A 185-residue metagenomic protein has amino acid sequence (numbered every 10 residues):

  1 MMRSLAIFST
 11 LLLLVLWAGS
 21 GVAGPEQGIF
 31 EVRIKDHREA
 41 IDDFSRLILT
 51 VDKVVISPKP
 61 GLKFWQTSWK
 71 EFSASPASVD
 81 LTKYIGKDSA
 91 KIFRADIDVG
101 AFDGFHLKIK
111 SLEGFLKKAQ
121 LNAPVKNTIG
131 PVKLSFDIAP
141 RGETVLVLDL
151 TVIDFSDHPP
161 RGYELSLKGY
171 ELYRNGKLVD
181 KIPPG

Functional and structural regions predicted by a protein language model:
M1-L5: Positively charged n-region of N-terminal signal peptides that target proteins for export
F8-S9, P131: Generic hydrophobic-segment detector
S9-L16: Bacterial N-terminal signal peptides
L16-V22: A short, compositionally biased domain-edge/stem linker segment
V22-G185: A short, solvent-exposed, low-complexity linear motif enriched for acidic/polar residues with Pro/Gly/Ser/Thr
